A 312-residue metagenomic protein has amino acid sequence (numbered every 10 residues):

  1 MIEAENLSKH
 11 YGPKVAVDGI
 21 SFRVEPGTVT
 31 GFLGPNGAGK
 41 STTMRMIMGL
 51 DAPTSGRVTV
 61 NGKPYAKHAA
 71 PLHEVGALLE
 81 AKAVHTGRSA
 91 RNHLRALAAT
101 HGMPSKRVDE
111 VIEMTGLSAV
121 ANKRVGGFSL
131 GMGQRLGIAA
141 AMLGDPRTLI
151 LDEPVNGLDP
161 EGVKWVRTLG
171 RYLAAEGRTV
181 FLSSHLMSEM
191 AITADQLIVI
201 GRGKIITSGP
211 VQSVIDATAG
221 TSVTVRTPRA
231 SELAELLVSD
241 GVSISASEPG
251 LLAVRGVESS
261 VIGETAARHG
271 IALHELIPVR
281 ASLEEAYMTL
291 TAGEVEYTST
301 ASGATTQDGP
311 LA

Functional and structural regions predicted by a protein language model:
I2-A4, K9-G201, T207: ABC transporter nucleotide-binding domains
R57, S222, A272-E275: Residues at or immediately flanking beta-strands
Y65-A66, G102, I205, P228-A230 (+2 more regions): Short, surface-exposed acidic/glycine-rich loop or hinge patches that mediate macromolecular interfaces
H68, V214, A286, L290: Residues that scaffold the ATP/ADP-binding catalytic core of kinase and kinase-like folds
H101, T218, G241, R280 (+1 more regions): Conserved NTP-handling cores and scaffolds of large molecular machines
V166-V257: ABC transporter nucleotide-binding domain
R255-A312: C-terminal coupling/interaction segments
